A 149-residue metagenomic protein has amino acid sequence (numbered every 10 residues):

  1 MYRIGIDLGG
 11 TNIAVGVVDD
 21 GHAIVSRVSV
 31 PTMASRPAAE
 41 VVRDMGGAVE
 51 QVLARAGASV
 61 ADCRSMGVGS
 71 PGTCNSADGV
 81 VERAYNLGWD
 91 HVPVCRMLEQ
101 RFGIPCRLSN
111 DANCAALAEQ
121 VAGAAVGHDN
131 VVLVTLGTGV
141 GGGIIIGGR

Functional and structural regions predicted by a protein language model:
Y2-R43, G47, V80-R83: Short glycine-rich, Thr/Ser-proximal phosphate-binding strand/loop in the N-terminal lobe of ATP-dependent enzymes
R3-D7, C63-G67, R107, N130-T135 (+1 more regions): Short glycine-aspartate micro-motif
D7-G9, D19, N75, D111-N113 (+1 more regions): Acidic active-site catalytic centers that drive phospho-/nucleotidyl reactions and related ester hydrolyses
T11, P71-C74, G137-G139: Short glycine-rich anion-binding loops that position phosphate/pyrophosphate groups of nucleotides and phosphorylated
I13-V18, G141-I145, R149: Short beta-strand scaffold segments in enzyme catalytic cores
A34, A38-G46, E50, A54 (+2 more regions): Glycine-rich phosphate-binding loop and adjoining helix at the ATP-binding site of ATP-dependent phosphoryl-transfer
N113, A122, G137-V140, R149: Short acidic/polar capping segments at secondary-structure boundaries
